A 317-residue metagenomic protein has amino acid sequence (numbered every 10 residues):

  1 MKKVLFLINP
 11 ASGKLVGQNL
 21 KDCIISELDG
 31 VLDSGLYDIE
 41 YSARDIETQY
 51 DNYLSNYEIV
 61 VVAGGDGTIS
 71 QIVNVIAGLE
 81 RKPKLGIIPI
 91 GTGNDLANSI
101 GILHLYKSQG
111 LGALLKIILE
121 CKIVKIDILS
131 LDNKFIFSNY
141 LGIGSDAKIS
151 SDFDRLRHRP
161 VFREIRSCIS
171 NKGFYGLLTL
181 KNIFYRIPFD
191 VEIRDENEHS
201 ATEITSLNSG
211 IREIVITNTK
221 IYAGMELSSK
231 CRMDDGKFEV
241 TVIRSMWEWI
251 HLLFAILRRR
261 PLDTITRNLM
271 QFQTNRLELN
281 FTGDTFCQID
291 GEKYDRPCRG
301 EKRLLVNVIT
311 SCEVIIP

Functional and structural regions predicted by a protein language model:
M1-A63, S70, N74-A77, L111-K116: ATP/NTP phosphate-donor binding region
L5-L7, V16, G78-E213: Catalytic core of DAGKc-family lipid kinases
G13-G17, Y222-G224, E313: Short N-terminal binding/cap micro-motifs at the start of the first secondary-structure element
Q18-L20, V73-I76, N98-I100, L227-S228 (+1 more regions): Short amphipathic alpha-helical segments
G65-T68, I90-G93, I143-G144, T219-I221: Short glycine-rich anion-binding loops that position phosphate/pyrophosphate groups of nucleotides and phosphorylated
G142, D146, V215-S228: Glycine-rich phosphate/pyrophosphate-binding beta-alpha loops
E196, I216-I221, I243-W247: Histidine- and/or cysteine-centered catalytic micro-motif in compact active-site loops
A201-N208, L227-P317: ATP/nucleoside-binding phosphotransfer catalytic cores, i.e., glycine-rich phosphate-binding loops
